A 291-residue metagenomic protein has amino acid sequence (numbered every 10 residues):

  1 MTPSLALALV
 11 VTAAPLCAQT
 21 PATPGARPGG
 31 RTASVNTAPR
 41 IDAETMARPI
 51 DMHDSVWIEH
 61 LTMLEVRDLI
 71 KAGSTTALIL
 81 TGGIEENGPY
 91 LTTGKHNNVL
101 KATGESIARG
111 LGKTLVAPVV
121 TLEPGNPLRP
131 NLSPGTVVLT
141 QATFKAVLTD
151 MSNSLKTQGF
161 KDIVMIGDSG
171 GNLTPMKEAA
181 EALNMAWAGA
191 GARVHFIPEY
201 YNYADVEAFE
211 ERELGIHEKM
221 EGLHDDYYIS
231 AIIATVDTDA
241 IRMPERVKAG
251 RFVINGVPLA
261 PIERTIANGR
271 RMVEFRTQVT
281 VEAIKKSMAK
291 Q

Functional and structural regions predicted by a protein language model:
P3-P15: Bacterial N-terminal signal peptides
Q19-V164, D168-Q291: Extended, histidine- and acidic-residue-enriched regions that form the cofactor-binding/catalytic faces
